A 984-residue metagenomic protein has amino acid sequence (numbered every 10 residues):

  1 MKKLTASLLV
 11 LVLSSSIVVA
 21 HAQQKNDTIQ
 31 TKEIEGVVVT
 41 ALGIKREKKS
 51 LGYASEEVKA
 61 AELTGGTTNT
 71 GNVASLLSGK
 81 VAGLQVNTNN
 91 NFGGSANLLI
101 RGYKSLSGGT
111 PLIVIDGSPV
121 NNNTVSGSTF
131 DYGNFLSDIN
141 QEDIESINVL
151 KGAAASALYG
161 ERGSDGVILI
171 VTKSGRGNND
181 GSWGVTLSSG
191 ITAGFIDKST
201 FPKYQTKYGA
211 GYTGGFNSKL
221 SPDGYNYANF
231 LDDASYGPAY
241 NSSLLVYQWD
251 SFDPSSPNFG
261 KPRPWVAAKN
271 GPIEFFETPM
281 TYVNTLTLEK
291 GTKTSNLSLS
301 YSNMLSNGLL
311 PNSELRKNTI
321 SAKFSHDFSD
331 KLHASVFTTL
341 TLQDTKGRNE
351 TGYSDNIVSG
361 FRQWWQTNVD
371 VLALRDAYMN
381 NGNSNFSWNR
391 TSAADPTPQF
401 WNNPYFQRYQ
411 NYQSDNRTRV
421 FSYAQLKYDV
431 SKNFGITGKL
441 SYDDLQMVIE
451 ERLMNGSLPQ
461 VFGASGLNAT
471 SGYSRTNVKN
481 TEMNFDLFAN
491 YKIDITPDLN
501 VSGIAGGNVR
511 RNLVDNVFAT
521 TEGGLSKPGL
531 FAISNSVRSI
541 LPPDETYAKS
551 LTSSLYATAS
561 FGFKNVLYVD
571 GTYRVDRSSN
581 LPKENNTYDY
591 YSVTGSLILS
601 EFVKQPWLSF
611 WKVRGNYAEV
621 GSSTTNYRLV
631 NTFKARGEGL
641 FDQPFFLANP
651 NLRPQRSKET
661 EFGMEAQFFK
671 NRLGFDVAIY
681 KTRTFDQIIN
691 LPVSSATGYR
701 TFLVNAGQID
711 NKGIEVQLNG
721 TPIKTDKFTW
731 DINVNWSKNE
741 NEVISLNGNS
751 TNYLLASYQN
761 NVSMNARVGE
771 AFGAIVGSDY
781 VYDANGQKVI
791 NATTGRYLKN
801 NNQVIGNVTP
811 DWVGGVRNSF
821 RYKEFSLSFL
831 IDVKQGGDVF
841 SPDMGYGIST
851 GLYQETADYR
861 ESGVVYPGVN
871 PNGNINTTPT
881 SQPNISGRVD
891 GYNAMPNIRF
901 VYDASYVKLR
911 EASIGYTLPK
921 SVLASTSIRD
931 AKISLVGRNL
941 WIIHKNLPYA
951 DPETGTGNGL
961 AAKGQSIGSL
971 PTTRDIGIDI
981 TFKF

Functional and structural regions predicted by a protein language model:
M1-S321, F328, H333-S335, T341 (+7 more regions): Short, small/polar-rich motifs associated with maturation and membrane association, primarily at protein termini
T28, T110, K317, K323-L332 (+7 more regions): Extracellular/periplasmic, surface-exposed regions of secreted and cell-surface proteins
K48-K49, N122-N123, L158-G160, N178-D180 (+7 more regions): Switch/connector loops and helix/strand junctions flanking conserved nucleotide-binding motifs in nucleotide-processing
I113, F561, V781-Y782, N791 (+1 more regions): Short aromatic-centered micro-motifs
T186-P262, F518, V704, T721-V808 (+2 more regions): Conserved small-residue
F259-G260, Y405, Q460-V461, S578 (+3 more regions): Extracytoplasmic gating/loop element in the C-terminal half of outer-membrane beta-barrel translocons and assembly
P264, T341, K346-R419, V461-S471 (+5 more regions): Acidic/polar loop-and-plug regions of large Gram-negative outer-membrane beta-barrel proteins
N807-P842: Glycine-rich, aromatic-lined ligand/substrate-binding cores of catalytic and carbohydrate-binding domains
